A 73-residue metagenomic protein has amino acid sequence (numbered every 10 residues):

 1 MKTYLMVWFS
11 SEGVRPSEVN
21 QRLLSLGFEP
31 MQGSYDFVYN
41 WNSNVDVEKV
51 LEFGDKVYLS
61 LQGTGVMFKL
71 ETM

Functional and structural regions predicted by a protein language model:
M1-Y4, S10-M73: Long, contiguous binding/interaction regions
